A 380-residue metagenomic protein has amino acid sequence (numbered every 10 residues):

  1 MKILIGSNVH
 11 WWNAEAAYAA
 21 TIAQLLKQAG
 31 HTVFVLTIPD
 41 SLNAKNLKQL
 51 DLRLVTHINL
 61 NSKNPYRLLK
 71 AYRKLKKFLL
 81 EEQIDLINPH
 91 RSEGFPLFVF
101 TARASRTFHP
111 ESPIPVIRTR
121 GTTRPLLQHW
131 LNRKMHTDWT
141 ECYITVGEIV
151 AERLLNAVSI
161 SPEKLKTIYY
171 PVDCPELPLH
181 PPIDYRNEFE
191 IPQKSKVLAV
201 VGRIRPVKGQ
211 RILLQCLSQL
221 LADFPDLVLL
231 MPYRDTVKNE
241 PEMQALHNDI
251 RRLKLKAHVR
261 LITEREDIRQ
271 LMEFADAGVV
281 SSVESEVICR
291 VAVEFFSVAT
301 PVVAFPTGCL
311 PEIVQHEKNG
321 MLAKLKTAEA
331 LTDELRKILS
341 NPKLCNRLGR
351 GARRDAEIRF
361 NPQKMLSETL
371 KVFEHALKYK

Functional and structural regions predicted by a protein language model:
N13-T21, K196, V200-Q219, E286 (+2 more regions): A conserved mid-protein helix/loop that constitutes part of the nucleotide-sugar donor-binding site
L36-T37, P301-A304, V314: Short hydrophobic beta-strand element within catalytic cores of glycosyltransferases and related nucleotide-activated
P89-F95, R120: Short His-centered aromatic/hydrophobic patch
T140-L165, V172-C174, A245: A short, active-site helix/loop in glycosyltransferases that binds the activated sugar's phosphate group
L177-I191, A245-L246, E368: A short helix/loop element that forms part of the nucleotide-sugar donor recognition site in Leloir-type
E273-V287, T300-P301: Acidic donor-binding loop of glycosyltransferase active sites
H316-E317, M321-A328, K337-K343: Conserved acidic donor-binding segment of nucleotide-sugar-dependent glycosyltransferases
A330, K337, L344-R359, M365-K371: A short, well-ordered alpha-helix in the C-terminal region of glycosyltransferases
